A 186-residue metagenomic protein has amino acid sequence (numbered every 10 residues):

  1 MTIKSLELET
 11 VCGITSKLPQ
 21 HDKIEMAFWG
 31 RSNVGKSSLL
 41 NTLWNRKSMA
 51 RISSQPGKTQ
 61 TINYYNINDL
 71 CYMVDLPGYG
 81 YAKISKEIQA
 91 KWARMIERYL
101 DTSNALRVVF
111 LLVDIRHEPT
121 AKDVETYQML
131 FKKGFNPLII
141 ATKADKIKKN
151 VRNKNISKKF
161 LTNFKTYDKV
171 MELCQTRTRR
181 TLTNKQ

Functional and structural regions predicted by a protein language model:
M1-K86: Conserved G1/Walker A P-loop phosphate-binding module
T2-K17, D145-Q186: Canonical P-loop GTPase G-domain recognition
D22-K23, N41-W44, K86-Q89, V124-Q128 (+2 more regions): Short, glycine/charged-enriched secondary-structure capping and boundary segments
M26, N33-V34, L40, N63 (+6 more regions): Structured catalytic cores of enzymes that bind and process phosphorylated ligands/cofactors
C71, A93-D168: Conserved C-terminal guanine-recognition region of P-loop GTPase G domains, centered on the G4
Y79-D101: Nucleotide-state-sensitive switch-loop elements of NTP-binding domains
